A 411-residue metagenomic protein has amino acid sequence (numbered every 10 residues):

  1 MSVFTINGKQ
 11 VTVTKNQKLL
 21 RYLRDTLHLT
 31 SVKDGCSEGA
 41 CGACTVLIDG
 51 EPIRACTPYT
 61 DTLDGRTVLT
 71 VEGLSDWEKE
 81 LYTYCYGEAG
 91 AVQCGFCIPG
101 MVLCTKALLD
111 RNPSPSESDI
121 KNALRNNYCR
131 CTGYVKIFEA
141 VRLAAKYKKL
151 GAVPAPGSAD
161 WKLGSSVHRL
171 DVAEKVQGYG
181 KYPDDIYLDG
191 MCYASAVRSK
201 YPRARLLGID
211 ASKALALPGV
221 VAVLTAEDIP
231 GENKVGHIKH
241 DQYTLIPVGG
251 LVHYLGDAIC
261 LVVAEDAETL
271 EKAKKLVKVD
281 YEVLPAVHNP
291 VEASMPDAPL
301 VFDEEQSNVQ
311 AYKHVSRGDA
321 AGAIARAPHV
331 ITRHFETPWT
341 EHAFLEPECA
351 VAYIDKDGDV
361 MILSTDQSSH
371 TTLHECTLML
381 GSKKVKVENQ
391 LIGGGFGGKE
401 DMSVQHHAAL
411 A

Functional and structural regions predicted by a protein language model:
M1-P156: Signature of N-terminal electron-transfer/Fe-S-associated modules in redox systems
N7-K9, A194-S199, P285, A325-T337: Short amphipathic
C41-G42, C192-Y193, G249, E346-V351: Short glycine-rich loop/turn motifs
T60-G95, T269-M295, Y312-K313, H370-T372: Gly/Pro-rich active-site capping loops and adjacent beta-alpha segments that organize cofactor/substrate pockets
M101, D110, A196-A226, L261-D280 (+1 more regions): Alpha-helical support elements that line or immediately flank enzyme active sites and cofactor-binding pockets
A145-Q310, V404: Flexible, low-hydrophobicity surface segments
M295-L380: Helix-loop-helix junctions that connect adjacent transmembrane helices in secondary transporters/permeases, recognized
